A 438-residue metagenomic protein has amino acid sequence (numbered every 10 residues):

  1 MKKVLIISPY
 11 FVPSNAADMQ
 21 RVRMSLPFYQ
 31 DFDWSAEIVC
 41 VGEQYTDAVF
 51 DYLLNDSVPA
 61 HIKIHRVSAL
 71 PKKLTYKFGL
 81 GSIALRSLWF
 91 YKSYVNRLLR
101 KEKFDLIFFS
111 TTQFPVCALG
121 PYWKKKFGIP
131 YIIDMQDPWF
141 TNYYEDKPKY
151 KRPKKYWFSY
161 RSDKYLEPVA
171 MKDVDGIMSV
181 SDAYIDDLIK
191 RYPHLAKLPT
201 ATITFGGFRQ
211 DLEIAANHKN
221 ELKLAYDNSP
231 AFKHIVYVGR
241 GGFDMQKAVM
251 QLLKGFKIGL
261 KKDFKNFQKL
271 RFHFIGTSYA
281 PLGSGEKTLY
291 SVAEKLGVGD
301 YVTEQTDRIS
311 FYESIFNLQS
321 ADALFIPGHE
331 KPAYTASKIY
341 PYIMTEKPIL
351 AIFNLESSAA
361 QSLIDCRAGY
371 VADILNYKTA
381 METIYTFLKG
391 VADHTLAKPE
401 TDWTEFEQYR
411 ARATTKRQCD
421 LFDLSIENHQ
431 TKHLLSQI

Functional and structural regions predicted by a protein language model:
M1-K63, G176, G259, D420-I438: N-terminal subdomain of nucleotide-sugar transferases
L5, Y226-Q246, L253-K254, T414: Conserved donor-binding/catalytic core segment of Leloir-type glycosyltransferases
P9, P71-G81, L98-E102, I129-K164: Acceptor-binding helix/loop patch of EC 2.4 sugar-transfer enzymes, predominantly nucleotide-sugar-dependent
I38-K101: A conserved catalytic-core segment of Leloir-type glycosyltransferases
F140, W157-H218: Donor nucleotide-sugar binding/catalytic pocket of nucleotide-sugar-dependent glycosyltransferases
D175, F316-P332: Acidic donor-binding loop of glycosyltransferase active sites
F274-S278, G283-I309: Nucleotide-activated donor-binding/catalytic signature segment of Leloir-type glycosyltransferases, i.e., the conserved
L375-M381, A392-L424: A charged, aromatic-enriched C-terminal amphipathic alpha-helix characteristic of glycosyltransferases across folds
